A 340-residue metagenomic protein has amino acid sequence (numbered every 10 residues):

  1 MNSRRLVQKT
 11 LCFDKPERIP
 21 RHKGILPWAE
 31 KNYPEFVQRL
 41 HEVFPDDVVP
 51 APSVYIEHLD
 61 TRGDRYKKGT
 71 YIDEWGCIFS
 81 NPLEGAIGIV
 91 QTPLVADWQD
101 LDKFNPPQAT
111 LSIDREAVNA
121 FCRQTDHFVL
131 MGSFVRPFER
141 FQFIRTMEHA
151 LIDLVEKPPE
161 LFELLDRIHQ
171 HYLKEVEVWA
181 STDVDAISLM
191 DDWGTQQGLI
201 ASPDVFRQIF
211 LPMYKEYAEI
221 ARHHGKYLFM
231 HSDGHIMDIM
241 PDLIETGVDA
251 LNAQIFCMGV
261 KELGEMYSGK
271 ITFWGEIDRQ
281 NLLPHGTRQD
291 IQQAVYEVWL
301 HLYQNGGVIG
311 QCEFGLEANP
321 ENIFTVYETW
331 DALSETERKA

Functional and structural regions predicted by a protein language model:
M1-K31, K103-A340: Active-site loop segments of alpha/beta catalytic cores
K15, I25, L40, H58 (+6 more regions): Alpha-helix termini
P20-G24, Y33, V37-L40, G63-Y66 (+1 more regions): N-terminal capping/small domains of soluble enzymes
G24-L26, V54, E74, P82 (+1 more regions): Acidic/polar N-terminal loop/beta-strand segments that form early-domain functional surfaces
W28-D64: Segments that shape or occlude catalytic/ligand-binding pockets
Y33-F36, R62-K67, L83-G85, F143-I144 (+2 more regions): Short aromatic-enriched loop/helix-cap "lid" or pocket-rim segments at secondary-structure transitions that line
F44-A51, I89-F104, S133-I144: An N-terminal domain-start capping segment
R62-T110, Q124-F128: A contiguous, low-structure linker/loop signature
